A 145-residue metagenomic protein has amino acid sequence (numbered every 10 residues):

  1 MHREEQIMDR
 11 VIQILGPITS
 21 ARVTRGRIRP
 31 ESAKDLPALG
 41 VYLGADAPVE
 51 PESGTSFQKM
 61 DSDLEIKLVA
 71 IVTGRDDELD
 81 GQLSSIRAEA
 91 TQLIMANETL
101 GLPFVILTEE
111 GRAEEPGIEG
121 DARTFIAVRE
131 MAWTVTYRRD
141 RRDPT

Functional and structural regions predicted by a protein language model:
M1-D35, A45-T145: Charged, amphipathic alpha-helical segments and their flanking helix caps
V41: Two-metal-ion RNase H-like nuclease active-site motif
